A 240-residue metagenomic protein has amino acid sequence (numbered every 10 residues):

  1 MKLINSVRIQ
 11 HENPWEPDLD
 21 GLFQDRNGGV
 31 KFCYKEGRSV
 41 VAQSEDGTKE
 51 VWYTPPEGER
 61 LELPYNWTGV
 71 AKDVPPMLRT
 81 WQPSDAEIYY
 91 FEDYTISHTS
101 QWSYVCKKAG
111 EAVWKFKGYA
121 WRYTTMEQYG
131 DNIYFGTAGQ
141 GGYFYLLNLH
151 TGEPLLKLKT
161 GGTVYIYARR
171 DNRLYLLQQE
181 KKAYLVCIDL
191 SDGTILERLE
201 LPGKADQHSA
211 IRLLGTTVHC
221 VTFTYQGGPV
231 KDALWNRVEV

Functional and structural regions predicted by a protein language model:
N5-N13, E50-W52, V70, P75-R79 (+3 more regions): A short beta-strand motif characteristic of beta-propeller blades
E12-R26, E57-E92, G118-G130, T160-D171 (+1 more regions): Repeated scaffold domains used in trafficking and secretory/extracellular systems, primarily beta-propellers
F32-Y34, Y90, S97, F135 (+2 more regions): Residue position within the beta-strands of beta-propeller blades
R38, K49, Q101-Y104, G142-F144 (+2 more regions): Repetitive beta-architecture junctions, highlighting loop-to-beta-strand starts across blade-like repeats
V41-A42, Y104-K107, L146, C187 (+1 more regions): Conserved blade-register residue in beta-propeller folds
E45-G47, K107-E111, N148-G152, D189-G193: Short loop/turn segments that connect beta-strands within beta-propeller blades
H208-V240: Blade-level signature of beta-propeller repeat domains, shared across WD40, Kelch, NHL, RCC1 and BNR/Asp-box propellers
